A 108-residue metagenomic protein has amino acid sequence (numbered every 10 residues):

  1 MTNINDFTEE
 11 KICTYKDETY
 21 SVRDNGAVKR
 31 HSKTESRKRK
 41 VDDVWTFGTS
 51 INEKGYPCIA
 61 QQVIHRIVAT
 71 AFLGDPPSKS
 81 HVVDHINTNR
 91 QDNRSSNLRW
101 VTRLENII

Functional and structural regions predicted by a protein language model:
M1-V82, T88-I108: Conserved recognition-core residues within compact binding domains
